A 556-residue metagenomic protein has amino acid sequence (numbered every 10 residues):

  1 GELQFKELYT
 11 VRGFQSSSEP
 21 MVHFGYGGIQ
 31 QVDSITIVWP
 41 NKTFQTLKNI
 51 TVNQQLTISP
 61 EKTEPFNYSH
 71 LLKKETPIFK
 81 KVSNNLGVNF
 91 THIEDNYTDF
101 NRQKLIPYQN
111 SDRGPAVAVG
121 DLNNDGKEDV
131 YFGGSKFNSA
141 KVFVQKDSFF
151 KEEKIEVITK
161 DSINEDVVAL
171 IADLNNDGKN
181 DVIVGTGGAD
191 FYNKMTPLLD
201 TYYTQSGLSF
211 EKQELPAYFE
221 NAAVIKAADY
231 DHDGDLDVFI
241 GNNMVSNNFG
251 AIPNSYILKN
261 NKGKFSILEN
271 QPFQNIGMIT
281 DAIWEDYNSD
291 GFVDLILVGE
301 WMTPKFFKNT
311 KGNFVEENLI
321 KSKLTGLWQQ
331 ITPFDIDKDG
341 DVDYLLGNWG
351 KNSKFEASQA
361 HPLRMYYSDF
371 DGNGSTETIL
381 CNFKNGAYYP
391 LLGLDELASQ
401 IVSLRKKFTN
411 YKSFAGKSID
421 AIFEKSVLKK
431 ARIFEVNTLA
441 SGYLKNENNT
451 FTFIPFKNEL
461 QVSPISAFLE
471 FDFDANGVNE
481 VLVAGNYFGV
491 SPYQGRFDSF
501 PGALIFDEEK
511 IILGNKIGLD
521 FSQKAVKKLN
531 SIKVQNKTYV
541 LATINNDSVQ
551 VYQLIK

Functional and structural regions predicted by a protein language model:
G1-A116, F149, F265, N270-F273 (+8 more regions): Gly/Ser/Thr/Pro-enriched helix-cap/hinge segments flanking short amphipathic alpha-helices
I35, D129-G134, V182-T186, V238-N242 (+5 more regions): Hydrophobic beta-strand segments that make up the repeating blades of beta-propeller and related beta-repeat
R113-N124, D166-K179, E214-L215, A222-H232 (+8 more regions): Beta-propeller blade termini
S135-N138, Y192-L198, N247-P253, E300-M302 (+3 more regions): Short, solvent-exposed loop/turn segments at conserved positions within beta-propeller repeat blades
I158-I163, A217-A222, P272-G277, K321-L327 (+2 more regions): Short coil/turn segments at the loop-to-beta-strand junctions that recur within blades of beta-propeller repeat folds
S162-D166, G187-A227, P253: Asp-box/WD-like beta-propeller blade repeats and closely related beta-sheet repeat scaffolds
L198-S206, P253-N260, L363-Y367, G442-K445 (+1 more regions): Beta-propeller blade signature
A217-L258, F265-E285, G291-V293, V298-E300: Solenoidal tandem-repeat scaffolds enriched in leucines and small polar residues
